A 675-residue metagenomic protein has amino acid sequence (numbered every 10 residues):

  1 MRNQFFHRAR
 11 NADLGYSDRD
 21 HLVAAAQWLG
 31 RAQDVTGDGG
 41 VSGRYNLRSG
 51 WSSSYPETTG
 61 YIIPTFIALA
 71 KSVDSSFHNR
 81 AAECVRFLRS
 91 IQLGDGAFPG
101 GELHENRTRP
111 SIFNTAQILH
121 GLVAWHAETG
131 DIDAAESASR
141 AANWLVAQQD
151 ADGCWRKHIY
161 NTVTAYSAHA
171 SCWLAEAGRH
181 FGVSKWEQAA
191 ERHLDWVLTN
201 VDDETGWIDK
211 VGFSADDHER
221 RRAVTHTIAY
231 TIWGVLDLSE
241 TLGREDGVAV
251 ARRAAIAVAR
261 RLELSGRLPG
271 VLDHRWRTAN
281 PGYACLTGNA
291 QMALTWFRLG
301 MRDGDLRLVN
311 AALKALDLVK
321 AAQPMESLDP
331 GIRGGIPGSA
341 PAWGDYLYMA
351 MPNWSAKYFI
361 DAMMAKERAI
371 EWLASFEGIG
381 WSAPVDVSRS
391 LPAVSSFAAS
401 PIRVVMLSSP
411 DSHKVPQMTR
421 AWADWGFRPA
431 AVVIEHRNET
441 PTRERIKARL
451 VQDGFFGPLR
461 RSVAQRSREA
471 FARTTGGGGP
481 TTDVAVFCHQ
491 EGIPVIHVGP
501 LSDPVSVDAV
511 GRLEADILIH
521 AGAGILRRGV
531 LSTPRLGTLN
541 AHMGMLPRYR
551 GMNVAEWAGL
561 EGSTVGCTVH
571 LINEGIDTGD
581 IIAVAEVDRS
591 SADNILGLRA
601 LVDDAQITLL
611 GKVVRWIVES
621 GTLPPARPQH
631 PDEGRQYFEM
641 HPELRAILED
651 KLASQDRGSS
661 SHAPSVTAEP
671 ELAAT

Functional and structural regions predicted by a protein language model:
M1-V385: Glycan-recognition and catalytic cores of secretory/periplasmic carbohydrate-active enzymes
I379-T675: One-carbon transfer enzymes
